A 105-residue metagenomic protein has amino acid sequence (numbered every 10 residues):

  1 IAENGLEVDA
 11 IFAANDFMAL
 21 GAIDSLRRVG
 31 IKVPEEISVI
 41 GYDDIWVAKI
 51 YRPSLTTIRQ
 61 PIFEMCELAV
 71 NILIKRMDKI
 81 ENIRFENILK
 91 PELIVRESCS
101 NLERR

Functional and structural regions predicted by a protein language model:
E3-R105: Flexible loop/turn connectors
